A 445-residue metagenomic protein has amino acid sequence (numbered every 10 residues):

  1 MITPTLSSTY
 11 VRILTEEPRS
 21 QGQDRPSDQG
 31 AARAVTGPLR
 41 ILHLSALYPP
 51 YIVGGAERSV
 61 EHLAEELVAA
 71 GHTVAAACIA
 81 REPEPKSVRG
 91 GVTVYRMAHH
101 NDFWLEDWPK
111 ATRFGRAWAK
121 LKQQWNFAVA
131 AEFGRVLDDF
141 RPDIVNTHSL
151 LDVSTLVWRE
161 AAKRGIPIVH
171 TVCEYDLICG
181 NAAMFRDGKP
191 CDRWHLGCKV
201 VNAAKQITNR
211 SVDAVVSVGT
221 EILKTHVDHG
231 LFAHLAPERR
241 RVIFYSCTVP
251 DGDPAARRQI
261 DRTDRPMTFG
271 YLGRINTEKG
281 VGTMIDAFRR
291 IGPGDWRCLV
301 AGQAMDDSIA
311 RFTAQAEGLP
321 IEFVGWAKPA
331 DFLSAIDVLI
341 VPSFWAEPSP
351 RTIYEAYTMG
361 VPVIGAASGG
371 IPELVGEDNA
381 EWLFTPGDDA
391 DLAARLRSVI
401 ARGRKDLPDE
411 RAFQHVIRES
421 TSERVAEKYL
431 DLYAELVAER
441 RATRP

Functional and structural regions predicted by a protein language model:
I2-R96, R289-G292, R441: N-terminal subdomain of nucleotide-sugar transferases
R58, M267, Y271-R290, E427: A conserved mid-protein helix/loop that constitutes part of the nucleotide-sugar donor-binding site
N101-A119, H170-R210: Acceptor-binding helix/loop patch of EC 2.4 sugar-transfer enzymes, predominantly nucleotide-sugar-dependent
K199-R239, C247-G252, Y429: A short, active-site helix/loop in glycosyltransferases that binds the activated sugar's phosphate group
L272, R297-A310: Glycosyltransferase donor-sugar binding loop
I309-W326: Nucleotide-activated donor-binding/catalytic signature segment of Leloir-type glycosyltransferases, i.e., the conserved
W326, E377-D389, S398-R404: Conserved acidic donor-binding segment of nucleotide-sugar-dependent glycosyltransferases
P362-G365: Short hydrophobic beta-strand element within catalytic cores of glycosyltransferases and related nucleotide-activated
